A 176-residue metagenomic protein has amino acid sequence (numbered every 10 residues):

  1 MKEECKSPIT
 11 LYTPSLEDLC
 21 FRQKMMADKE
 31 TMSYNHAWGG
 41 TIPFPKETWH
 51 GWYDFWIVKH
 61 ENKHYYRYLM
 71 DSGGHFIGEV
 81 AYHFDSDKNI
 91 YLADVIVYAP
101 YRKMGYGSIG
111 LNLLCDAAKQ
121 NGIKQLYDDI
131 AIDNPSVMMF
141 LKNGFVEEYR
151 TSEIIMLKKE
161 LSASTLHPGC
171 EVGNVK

Functional and structural regions predicted by a protein language model:
M1-K46, H50, L166-K176: A short, well-structured alpha-helix characteristic of acyl/acetyltransferase catalytic modules
E17, K88, N134-P135: Short alpha-helical
I42-L92, Y98-P100, T151, L161 (+1 more regions): Acetyl-CoA-dependent GNAT
V95-P100, M104, I132-N134: Active-site acidic-Proline motif in GNAT/NAT acetyltransferases
Y101, G105-L113: Conserved acetyl-CoA pyrophosphate-binding loop and the N-cap/start of the following alpha-helix in GNAT-like
S108, A131-Y149: Conserved active-site alpha-helix within GNAT-family acetyltransferase domains
Q120-A131: Conserved GNAT acetyl-CoA-binding A-motif
I132-D133, R150-K176: C-terminal "cap" of GNAT-fold acetyltransferases
